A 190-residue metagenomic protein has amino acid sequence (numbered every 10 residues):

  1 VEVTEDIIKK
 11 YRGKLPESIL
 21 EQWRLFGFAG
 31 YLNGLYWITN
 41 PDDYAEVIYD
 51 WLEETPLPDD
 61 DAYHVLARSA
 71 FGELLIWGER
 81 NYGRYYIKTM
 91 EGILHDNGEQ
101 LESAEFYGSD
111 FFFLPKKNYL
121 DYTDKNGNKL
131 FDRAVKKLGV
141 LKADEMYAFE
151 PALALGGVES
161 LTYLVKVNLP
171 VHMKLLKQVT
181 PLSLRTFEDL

Functional and structural regions predicted by a protein language model:
V1-Y85, E145-L190: A surface-exposed partner-binding patch
Y36, R80, Y85, L94 (+5 more regions): Compositionally biased, intrinsically disordered low-complexity regions
Y85-N126: Compact, glycine/acidic-enriched structural inserts
F111-V165: Mixed-charge (acidic/basic) macromolecular-recognition segments
